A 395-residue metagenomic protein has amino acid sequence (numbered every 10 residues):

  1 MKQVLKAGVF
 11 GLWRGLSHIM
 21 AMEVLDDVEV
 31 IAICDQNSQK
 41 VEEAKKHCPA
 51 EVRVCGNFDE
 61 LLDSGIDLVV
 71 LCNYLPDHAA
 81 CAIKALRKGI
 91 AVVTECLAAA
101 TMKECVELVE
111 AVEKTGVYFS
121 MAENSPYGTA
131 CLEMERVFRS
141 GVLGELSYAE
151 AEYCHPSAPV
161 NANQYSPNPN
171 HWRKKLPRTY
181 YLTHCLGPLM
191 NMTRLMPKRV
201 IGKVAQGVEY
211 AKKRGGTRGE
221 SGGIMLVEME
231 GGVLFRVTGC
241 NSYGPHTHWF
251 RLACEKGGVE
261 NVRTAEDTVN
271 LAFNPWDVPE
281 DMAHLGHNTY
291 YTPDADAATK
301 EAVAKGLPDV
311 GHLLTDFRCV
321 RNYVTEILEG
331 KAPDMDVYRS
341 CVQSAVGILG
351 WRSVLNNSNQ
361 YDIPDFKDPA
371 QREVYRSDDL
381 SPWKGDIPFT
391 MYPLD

Functional and structural regions predicted by a protein language model:
M1-P49: N-terminal Rossmann-like dinucleotide-binding module
W13, V52-A111: Beta-loop-alpha module in the N-terminal Rossmann-like domain of NAD(P)-dependent dehydrogenases, especially those
W13-R14, Y118, S125-R218, G223: Predominantly a Rossmann-like dinucleotide-binding segment in NAD(P)-dependent oxidoreductases
E29-I31, K305-D309, E326-Q343: Glycine- and charged-residue-rich phosphate/anionic-cofactor binding loop of Rossmann-like
A32, L68, Y148: Short, Asp-centered acidic motifs that coordinate Mg2+ and/or phosphate in catalytic or ligand-binding sites
T94, F119-M121, E150, N261: Hydrophobic residues in well-ordered beta-strands that form the structural core
Y180-V278, D309-P333, G347-R352, D362-D395: Contiguous beta-strand/loop segments that form the cofactor/metal-binding neighborhood of enzyme cores
